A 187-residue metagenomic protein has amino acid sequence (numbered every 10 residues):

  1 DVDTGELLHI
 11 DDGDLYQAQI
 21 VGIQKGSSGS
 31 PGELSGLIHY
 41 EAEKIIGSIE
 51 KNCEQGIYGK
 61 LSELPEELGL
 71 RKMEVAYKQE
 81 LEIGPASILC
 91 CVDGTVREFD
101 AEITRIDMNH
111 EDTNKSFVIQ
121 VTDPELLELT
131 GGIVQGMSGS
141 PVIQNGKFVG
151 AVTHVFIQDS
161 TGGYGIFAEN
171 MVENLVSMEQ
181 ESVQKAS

Functional and structural regions predicted by a protein language model:
D1-S187: C-terminal recognition in membrane/secretory proteostasis and scaffolding
